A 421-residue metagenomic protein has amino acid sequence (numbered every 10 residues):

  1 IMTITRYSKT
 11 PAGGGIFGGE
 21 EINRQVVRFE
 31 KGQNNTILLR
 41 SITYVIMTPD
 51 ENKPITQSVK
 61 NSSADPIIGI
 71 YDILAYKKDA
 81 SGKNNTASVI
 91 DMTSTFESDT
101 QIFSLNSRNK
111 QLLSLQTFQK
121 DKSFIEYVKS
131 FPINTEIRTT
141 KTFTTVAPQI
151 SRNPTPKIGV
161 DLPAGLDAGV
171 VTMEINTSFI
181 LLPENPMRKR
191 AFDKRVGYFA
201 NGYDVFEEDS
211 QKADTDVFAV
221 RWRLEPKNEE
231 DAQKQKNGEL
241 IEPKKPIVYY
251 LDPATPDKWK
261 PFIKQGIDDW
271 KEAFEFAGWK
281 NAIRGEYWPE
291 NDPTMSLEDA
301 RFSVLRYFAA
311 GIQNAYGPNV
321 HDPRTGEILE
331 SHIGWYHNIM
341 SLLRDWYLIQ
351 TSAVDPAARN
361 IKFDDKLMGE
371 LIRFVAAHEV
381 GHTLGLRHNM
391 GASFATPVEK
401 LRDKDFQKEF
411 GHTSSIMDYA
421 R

Functional and structural regions predicted by a protein language model:
I1-T255, A273, A282, W288-D365 (+1 more regions): Auxiliary tRNA-acceptor-end handling modules of aminoacyl-tRNA synthetases
T5-S8, G266-I267, R301-F302, T396-L401 (+1 more regions): Short secondary-structure boundary/capping segments
P256-A282: Zn2+-dependent metallopeptidase catalytic core
P256-W259, I263, D365-G369, P397: Active-site neighborhood of thiol-dependent amide/isopeptide-bond enzymes
Q265-K271, G326, E370, F374-N389: Active-site recognition of the HExxH zinc-binding catalytic motif
A273-A277, T383, Y419-A420: Structured segments of extracytoplasmic/periplasmic soluble domains in secreted or envelope-associated proteins
G278-N291, N389-K400: Short, glycine/acidic-rich hinge or "gate" loops at secondary-structure transitions that mediate conformational
A392-R421: Conserved catalytic/binding loops enriched for acidic/polar residues
